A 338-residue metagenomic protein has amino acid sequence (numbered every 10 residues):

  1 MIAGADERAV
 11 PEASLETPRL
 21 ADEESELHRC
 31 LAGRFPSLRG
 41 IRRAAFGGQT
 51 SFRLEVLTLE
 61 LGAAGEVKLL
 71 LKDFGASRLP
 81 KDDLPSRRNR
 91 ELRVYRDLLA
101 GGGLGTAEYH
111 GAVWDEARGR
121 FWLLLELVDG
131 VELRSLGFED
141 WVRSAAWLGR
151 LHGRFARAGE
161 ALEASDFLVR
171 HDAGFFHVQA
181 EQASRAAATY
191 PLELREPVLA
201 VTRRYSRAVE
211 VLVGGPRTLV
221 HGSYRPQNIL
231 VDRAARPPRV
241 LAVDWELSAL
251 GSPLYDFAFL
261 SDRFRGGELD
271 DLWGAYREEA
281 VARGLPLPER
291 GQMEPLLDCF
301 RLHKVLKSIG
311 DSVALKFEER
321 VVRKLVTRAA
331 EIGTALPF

Functional and structural regions predicted by a protein language model:
M1-R118, D232-V240: Conserved NTP-binding catalytic cores of kinases and kinase-like/nucleotidyltransferase enzymes across multiple kinase
G4-V10, S14-P18, D22, E163-E210: Active-site catalytic-loop/activation-segment of kinase and kinase-like phosphoryl-transfer enzymes
F46-E60, L69-L70, S206-Y255: Active-site acidic catalytic loop and adjacent metal/ATP-binding pocket of ATP-dependent phosphoryl transfer enzymes
R93, L250-L285, R301-G333: Active-site activation/catalytic loop segments of kinase-like enzymes and analogous catalytic loops in related
G102-T106, F155-A164, P216, V281-E289: Surface-exposed helix-capping loop/turn segments at secondary-structure junctions
A112-R143: Conserved structural core of kinase catalytic domains
S135-L194, R217, A249: A cross-family kinase active-site recognition segment
L285-R301: All-alpha amphipathic helical-bundle segments outside canonical DNA-binding/catalytic cores that form hydrophobic
